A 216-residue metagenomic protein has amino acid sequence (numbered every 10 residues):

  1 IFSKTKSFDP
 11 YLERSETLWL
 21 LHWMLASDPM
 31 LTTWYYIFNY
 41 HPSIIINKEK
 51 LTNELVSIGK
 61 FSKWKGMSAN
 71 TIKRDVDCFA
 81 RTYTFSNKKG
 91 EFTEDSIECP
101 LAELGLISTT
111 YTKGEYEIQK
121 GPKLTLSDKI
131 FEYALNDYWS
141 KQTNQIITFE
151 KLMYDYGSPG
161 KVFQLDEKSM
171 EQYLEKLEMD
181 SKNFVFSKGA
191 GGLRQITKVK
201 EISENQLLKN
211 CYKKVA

Functional and structural regions predicted by a protein language model:
I1-A216: Donor-sugar nucleotide-binding helix/loop cap in glycosyltransferases
